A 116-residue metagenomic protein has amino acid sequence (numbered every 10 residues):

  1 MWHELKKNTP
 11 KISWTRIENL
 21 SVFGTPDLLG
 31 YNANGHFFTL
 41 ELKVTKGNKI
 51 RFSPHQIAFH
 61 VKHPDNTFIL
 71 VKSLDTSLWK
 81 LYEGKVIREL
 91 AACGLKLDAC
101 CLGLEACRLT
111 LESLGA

Functional and structural regions predicted by a protein language model:
M1-N19, A33: Acidic-basic catalytic patches of nuclease active cores, encompassing PD-(D/E)XK and other metal-cofactor nuclease
I17-L20, K43-T45: Histidine- and/or cysteine-centered catalytic micro-motif in compact active-site loops
G24: Beta-rich catalytic cores
L28-G30, H36-K46: Conserved catalytic cores of phosphodiester-cleaving nucleases, focusing on short active-site segments
A33-G35, L74-D75: Short strand-connecting beta-turns/loops that link adjacent beta-strands
T45-P64: Mg2+/Mn2+-dependent nuclease catalytic core
V61-V86: Nucleic-acid nuclease catalytic cores
A92-A116: Charged phosphate-binding loop/patch that engages nucleotide di/tri-phosphates or the phosphate backbone of nucleic
